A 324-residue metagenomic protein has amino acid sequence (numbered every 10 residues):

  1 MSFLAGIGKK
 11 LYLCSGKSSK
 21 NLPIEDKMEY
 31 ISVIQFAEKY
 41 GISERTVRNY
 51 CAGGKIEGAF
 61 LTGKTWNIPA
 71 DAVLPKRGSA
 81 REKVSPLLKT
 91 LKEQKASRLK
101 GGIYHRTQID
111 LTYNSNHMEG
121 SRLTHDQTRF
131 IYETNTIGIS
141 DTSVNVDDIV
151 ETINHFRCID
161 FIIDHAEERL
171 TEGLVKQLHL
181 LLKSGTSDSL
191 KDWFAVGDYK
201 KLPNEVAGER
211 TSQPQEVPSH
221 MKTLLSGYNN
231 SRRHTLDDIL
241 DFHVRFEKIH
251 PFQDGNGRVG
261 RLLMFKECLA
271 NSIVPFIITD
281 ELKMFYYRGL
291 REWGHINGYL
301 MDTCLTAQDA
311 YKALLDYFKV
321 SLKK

Functional and structural regions predicted by a protein language model:
L4-Y40, E44-I56, F60-K324: FIC/Doc superfamily catalytic core
